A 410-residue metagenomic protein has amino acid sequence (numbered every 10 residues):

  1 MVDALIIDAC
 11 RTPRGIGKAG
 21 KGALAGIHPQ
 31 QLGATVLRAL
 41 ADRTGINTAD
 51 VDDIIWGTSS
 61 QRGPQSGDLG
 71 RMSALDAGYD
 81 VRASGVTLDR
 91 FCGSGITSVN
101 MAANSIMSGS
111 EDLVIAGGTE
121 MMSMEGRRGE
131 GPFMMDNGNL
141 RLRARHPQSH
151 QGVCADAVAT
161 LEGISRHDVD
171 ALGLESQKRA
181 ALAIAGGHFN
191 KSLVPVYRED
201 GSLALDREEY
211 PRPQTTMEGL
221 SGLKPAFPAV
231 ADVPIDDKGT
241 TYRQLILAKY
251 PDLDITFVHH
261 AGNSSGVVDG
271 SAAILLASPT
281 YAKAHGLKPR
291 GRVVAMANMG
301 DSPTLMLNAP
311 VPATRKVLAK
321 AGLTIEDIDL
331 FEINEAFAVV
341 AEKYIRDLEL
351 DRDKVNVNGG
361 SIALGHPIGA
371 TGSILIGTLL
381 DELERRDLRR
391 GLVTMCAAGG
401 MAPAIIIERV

Functional and structural regions predicted by a protein language model:
C10-A19, A103-E162, D232: Glycine-rich loop/linker segments at domain edges
C10-P13, G26-T35, R43, D168-P279 (+3 more regions): N-terminal extracellular/periplasmic Venus flytrap/periplasmic-binding protein-like
R14-D42, S60-G63, V86-N100, D112 (+9 more regions): Active-site pocket-shaping loop/turn-to-helix segments
A23-V114, T119-N137, L193-R207, T304 (+1 more regions): Conserved beta-ketoacyl condensing-enzyme motif
I27, T58-D112, F133, R145-V153 (+5 more regions): Conserved catalytic cysteine-centered active-site region of acyl-thioester-dependent Claisen-condensing enzymes
A39-D52, V158, E162-G163, A282-P289 (+2 more regions): Phosphate/pyrophosphate-binding loops at sites that engage ATP/ADP/AMP, CoA/4′-phosphopantetheine, polyphosphate
A181-L182, A273-A295, V311-A319, A336-L350 (+1 more regions): Condensing-enzyme catalytic core of the thiolase-fold
